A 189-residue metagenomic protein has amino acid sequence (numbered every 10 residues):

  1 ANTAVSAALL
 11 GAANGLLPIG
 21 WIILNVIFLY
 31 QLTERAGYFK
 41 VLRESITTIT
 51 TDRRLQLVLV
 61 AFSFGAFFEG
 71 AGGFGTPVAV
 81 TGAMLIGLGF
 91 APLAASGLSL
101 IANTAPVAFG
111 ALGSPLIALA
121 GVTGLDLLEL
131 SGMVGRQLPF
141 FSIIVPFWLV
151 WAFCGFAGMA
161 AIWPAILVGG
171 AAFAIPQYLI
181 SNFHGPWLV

Functional and structural regions predicted by a protein language model:
A1, A71-G75, F183-W187: Transmembrane helix interruption/hinge and helix-loop junction motifs
A1, G20-V26, G170, V189: Hydrophobic mid-bilayer segments of alpha-helices in multi-pass membrane transport proteins, especially secondary
V5-L17, L128-R136, F183-V189: Interfacial loop-to-helix junctions that mark the boundaries of transmembrane helices in multi-pass membrane
S6-L88: Membrane-embedded alpha-helical segments and adjacent helix-loop junctions characteristic of multi-pass solute
T48, Q56-A160: Hydrophobic transmembrane alpha-helices that form the pore/transport pathway of multi-pass ion and small-solute
A152-I175: C-terminal membrane-solvent junction of multi-pass transporters and transport-like membrane proteins
A172-L188: Transmembrane helix-loop junctions at the membrane interface of multipass transporters and ion channels
